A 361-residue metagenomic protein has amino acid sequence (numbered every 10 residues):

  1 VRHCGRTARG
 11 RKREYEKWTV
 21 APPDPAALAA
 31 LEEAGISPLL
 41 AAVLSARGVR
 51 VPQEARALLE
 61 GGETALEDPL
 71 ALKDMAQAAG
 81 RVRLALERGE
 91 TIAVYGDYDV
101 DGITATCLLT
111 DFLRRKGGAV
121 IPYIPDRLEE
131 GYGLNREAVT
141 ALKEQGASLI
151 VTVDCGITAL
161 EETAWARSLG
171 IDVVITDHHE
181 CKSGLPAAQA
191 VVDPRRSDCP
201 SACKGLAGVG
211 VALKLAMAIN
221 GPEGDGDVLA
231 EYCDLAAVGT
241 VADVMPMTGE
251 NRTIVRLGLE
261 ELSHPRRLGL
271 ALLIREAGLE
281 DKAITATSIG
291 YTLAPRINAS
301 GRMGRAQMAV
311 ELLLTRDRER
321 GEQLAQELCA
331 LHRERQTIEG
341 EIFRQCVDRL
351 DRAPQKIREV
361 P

Functional and structural regions predicted by a protein language model:
R11-E14, A21-P25, A29-A147, L169-G170 (+1 more regions): Hydrophobic helix-and-loop "lid/oligomerization" segment in the mid-to-C-terminal part of catalytic domains
Y95, T152, I175-D177, V241: Generic enzyme active-site microenvironment
D97-Y98, P125-L128, C155-G156, H178-C181 (+2 more regions): Short, ordered loop/turn segments at secondary-structure junctions
L108, P186-V241: Short alpha-helices
F112, E162-W165, L215, V238: Hydrophobic/aromatic ligand-binding patch that stacks against planar heteroaromatic rings of cofactors or nucleotides
L149, V153-R167, D172: Phosphate/diphosphate-binding loops
E161, T176-A187: Short, glycine/polar-rich helix-capping loops at beta-to-alpha or helix-loop-helix junctions that flank or form
